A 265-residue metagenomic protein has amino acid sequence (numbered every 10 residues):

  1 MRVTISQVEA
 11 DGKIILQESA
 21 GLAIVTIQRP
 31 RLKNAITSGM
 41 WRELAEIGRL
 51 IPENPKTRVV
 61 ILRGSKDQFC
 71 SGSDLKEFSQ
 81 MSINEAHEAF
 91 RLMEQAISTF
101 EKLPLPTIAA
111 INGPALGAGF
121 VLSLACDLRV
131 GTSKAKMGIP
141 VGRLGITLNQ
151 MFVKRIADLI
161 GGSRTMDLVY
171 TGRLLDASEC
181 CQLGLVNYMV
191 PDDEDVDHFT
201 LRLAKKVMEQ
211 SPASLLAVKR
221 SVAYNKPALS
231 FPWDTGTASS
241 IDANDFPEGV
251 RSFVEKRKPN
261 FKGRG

Functional and structural regions predicted by a protein language model:
M1-K13, R251-G265: Terminal low-complexity tails and localization/encapsulation signals of metabolic enzymes
M1-S65, S98: Conserved CoA-thioester-binding segment of acyl-CoA-metabolizing enzymes
A45, E53-K56, R63-T99, A115 (+1 more regions): Glycine- (often His-adjacent) and acidic-residue-rich active-site loop that binds/positions the CoA thioester
A96, F100-K102, A110, L116-V169 (+1 more regions): CoA-thioester-processing core
L128, D167, T171-R173, E179 (+3 more regions): Well-ordered beta-strand positions
V130-A135, V186-P232, F261-G265: C-terminal long alpha-helix characteristic of the crotonase
